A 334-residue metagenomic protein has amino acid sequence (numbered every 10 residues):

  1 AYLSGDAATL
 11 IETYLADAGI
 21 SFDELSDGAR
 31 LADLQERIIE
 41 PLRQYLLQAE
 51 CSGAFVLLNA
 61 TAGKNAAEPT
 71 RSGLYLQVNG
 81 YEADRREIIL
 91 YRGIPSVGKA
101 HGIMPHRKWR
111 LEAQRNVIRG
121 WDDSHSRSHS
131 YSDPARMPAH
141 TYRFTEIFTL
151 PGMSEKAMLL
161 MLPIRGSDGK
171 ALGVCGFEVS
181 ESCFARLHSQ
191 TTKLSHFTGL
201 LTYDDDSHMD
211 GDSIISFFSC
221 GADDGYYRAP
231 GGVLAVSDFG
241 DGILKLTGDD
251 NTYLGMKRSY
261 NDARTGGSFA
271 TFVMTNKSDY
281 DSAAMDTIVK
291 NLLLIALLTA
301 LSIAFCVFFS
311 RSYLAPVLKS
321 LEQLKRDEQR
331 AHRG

Functional and structural regions predicted by a protein language model:
A1-S132: Extracytoplasmic/periplasmic sensory segments of membrane signal-transduction proteins
I94-G176: Extracytoplasmic/periplasmic ligand-binding sensor regions of membrane-associated signaling proteins
G152-Q190, S268-D279: Conserved beta-strands of PAS-like sensory domains
M158-D168, L254-T265, P316: A short, hydrophobic, proline-anchored segment that marks a local hinge/packing element in signaling and regulatory
G173-E181, L246-T287: Short, hydrophobic beta-strand elements of compact beta-sandwich sensory domains
S182-G266: Intrinsic low-complexity, intrinsically disordered coil/linker regions enriched in small/polar and charged residues
T202, A270-E328: Cytoplasm-proximal transmembrane signaling helix
Q329-G334: HAMP-domain connector/hinge
